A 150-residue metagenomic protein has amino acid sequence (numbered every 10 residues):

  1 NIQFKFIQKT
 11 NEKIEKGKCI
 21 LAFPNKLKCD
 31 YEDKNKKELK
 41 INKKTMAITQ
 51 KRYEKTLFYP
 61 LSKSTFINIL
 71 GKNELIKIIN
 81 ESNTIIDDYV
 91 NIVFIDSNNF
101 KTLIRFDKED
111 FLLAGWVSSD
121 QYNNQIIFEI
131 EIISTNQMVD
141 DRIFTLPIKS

Functional and structural regions predicted by a protein language model:
N1, I41-K44, D110-L113: A short, compositionally biased
N1-I14: A short, Trp-centered hydrophobic/proline-enriched beta-strand micro-motif
F4-F6, L27-Y31, M46-Q50, I92 (+1 more regions): Short hydrophobic/aromatic-rich beta-strand segments that constitute the beta-sheet cores of beta-sandwich/beta-barrel
T10, F23-N25, D33, N98 (+1 more regions): Beta-strand elements of well-folded, non-transmembrane domains
N11-I14, N35, Y122-N123: Solvent-exposed loop/turn segments connecting transmembrane beta-strands in outer-membrane beta-barrel proteins
C19-N68, N124-I126: An acidic-aromatic
K51-N91: Flexible, surface-exposed loop/linker segments and immediately adjacent secondary-structure boundaries
I76-I79, N83-S150: Gly/Pro-enriched, hydrophobic low-complexity segments that function as extracytoplasmic propeptides/linkers
